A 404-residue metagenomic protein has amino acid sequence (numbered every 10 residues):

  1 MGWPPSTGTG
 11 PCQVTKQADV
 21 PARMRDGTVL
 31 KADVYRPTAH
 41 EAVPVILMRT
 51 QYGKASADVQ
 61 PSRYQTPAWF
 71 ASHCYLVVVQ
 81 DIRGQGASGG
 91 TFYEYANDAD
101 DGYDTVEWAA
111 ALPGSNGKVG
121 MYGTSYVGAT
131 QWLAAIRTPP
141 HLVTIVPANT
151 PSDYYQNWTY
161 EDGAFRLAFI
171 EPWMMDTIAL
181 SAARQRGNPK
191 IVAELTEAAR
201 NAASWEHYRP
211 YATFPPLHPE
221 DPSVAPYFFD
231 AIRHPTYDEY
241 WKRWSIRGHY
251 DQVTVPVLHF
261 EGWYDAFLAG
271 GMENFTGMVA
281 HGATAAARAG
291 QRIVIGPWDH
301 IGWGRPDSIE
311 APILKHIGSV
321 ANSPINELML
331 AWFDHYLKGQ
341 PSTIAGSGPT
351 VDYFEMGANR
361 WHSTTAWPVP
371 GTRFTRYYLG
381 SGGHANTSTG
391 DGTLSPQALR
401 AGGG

Functional and structural regions predicted by a protein language model:
W3-E41: N-terminal cap/lid segment of alpha/beta-hydrolase-fold proteins
P37-A111, T159-E161, F165-R166, G304-I317: Cap/lid segment of the alpha/beta-hydrolase catalytic domain
Y64, S72, I136-Q252: Accessory cap/linker subdomain of secreted extracellular hydrolases
V79, G123, G128-Q131, P139-P147 (+2 more regions): Catalytic cores of eukaryotic secretory-pathway lumenal/extracellular enzymes that build and remodel glycoconjugates
P113-Y126: Alpha/beta-hydrolase fold nucleophile elbow
T196-P215, W303, S308-G404: C-terminal, loop-rich substrate-recognition/catalytic regions characterized by aromatic stacking residues
V253, H259-E261: Short beta-strand/loop motif that positions the catalytic acidic residue of the alpha/beta-hydrolase fold
A269-Q291: Active-site-adjacent alpha-helix of alpha/beta-hydrolase-fold enzymes
